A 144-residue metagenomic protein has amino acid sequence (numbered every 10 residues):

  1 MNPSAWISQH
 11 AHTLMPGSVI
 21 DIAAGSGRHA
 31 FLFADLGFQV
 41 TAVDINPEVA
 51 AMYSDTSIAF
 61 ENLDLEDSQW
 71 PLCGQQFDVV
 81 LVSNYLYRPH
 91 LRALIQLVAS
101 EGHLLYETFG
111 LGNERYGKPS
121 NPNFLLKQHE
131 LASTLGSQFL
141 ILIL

Functional and structural regions predicted by a protein language model:
M1-L14: S-adenosyl-L-methionine
G17-G25: Conserved class I S-adenosyl-L-methionine
G27-E61, E66-D67: Class I SAM-dependent methyltransferase SAM/SAH-binding core
W70-V79: A short acidic, Gly/Pro-enriched loop at the edge of an enzyme's catalytic core that lines a small-molecule cofactor
L86-V98: A short, conserved alpha-helix within the catalytic core of class I
G102-N113: Conserved beta-strand signature within the Rossmann-like core of class I S-adenosyl-L-methionine
N123-Q138: Short alpha-helix
F139-L144: Conserved S-adenosyl-L-methionine
